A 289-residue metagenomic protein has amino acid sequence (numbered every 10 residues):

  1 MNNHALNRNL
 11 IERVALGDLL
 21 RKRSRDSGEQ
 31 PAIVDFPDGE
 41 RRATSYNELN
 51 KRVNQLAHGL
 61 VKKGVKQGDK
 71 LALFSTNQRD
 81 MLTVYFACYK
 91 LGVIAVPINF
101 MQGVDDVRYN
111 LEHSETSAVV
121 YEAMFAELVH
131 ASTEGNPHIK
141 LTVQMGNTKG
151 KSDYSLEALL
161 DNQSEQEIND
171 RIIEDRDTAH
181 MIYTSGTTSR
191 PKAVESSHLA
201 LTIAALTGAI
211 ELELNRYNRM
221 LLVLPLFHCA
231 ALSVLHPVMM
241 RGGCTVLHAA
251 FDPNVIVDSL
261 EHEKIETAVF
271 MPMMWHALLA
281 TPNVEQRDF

Functional and structural regions predicted by a protein language model:
A5-V14, G150-T178: Flexible, low-complexity linker/hinge segments
R21, K62-K63, K90-A158: Structural core segment of the AMP-binding/adenylate-forming
G28-P31, Q144, Q163-Y183, R190 (+1 more regions): Conserved pre-ATP/AMP-binding loop-to-beta segment of ANL
E29-Q78, L82-F86, G103-R108, E157-A158: Conserved AMP-binding/adenylate-forming core of the ANL superfamily
A43-N47, A179-I203: Conserved AMP-binding A3 loop
D69-K70, T76-V96, F100-V104, Y109-A118 (+4 more regions): A short helix-loop-beta submotif of the ANL/AMP-binding
T76, Y121-H130, L224, F251-D252 (+1 more regions): Adenylate-forming
T202-R219, F227-T267, H276-A277, T281-P282: Conserved AMP-binding/adenylation subdomain of ANL enzymes
